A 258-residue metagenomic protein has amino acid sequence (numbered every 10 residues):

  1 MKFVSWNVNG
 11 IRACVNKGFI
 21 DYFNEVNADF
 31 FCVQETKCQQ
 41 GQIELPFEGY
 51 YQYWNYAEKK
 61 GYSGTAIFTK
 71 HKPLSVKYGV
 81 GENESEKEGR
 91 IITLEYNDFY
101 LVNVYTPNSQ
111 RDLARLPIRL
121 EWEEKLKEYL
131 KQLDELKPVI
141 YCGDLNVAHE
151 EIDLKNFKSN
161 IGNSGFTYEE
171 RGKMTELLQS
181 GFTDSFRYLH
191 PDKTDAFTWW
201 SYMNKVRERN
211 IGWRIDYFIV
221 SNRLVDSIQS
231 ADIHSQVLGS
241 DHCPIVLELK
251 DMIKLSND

Functional and structural regions predicted by a protein language model:
M1-F47, A57, Y62-S63, Y78 (+2 more regions): N-terminal, active-site-proximal structural segment of metallo-dependent hydrolase catalytic domains
M1-N9, D98-Q110, C142: Active-site-proximal beta-strand elements of phosphoester/diester hydrolases
N7, F23-G41, L101, L130-E151 (+4 more regions): Active-site beta-strand/loop signature of hydrolases that rely on acidic residues for catalysis
K37, Q42-S109: Structured beta-strand-rich core segments of catalytic domains in phosphoester-bond hydrolases
Y51, W122-I211, I215: Metal-dependent phosphoesterases centered on the DNase I-like endonuclease/exonuclease/phosphatase
K60-S75, M203-D226: Conserved beta strand-loop-helix elements of the APE1-like EEP
G81-E82, P107-E123, K158-N163: Surface-exposed cleft-lining segments at the edges of enzyme active sites
D232-D258: Surface polyanion/phosphate-binding segment centered on an Asp-His-Pro turn
